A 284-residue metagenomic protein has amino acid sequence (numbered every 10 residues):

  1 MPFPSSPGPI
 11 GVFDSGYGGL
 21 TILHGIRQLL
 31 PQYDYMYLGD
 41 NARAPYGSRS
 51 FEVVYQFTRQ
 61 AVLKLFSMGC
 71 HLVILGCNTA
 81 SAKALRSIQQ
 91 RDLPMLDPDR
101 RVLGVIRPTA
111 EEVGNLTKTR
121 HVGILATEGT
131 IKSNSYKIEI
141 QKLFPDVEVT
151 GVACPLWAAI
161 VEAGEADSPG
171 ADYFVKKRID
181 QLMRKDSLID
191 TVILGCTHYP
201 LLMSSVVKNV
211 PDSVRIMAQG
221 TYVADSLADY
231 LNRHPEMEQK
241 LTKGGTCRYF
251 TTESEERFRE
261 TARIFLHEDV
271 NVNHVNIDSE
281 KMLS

Functional and structural regions predicted by a protein language model:
M1-S284: Non-catalytic structural scaffold of enzyme domains
